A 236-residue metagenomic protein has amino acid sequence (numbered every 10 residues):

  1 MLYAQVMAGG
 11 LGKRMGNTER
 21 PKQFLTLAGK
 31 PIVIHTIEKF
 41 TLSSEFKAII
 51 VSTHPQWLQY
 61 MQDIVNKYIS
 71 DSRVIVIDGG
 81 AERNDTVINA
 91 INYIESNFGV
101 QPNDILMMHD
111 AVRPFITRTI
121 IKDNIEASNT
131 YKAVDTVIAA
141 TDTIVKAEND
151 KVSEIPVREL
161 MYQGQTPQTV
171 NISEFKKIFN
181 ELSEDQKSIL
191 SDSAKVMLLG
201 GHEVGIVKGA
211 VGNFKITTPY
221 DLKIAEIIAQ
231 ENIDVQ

Functional and structural regions predicted by a protein language model:
M1-Q59: N-terminal glycine-rich phosphate-binding loop and ensuing alpha1 helix
A4-V6, V51, M108, A133-T136: Structural beta-sheet core signal
V6, V33, A90, D110 (+3 more regions): Residue-level signal for inorganic ion chemistry
T26, F115, T169, K215-I216: Short aromatic/basic micro-patch
I34-P102, L182-D185: Conserved N-terminal catalytic core of the sugar/cofactor nucleotidyltransferase
I75, P102, F115-V207, Q236: Conserved core of the sugar-phosphate nucleotidyltransferase
V100-V112: Short beta-strand-to-loop acidic/aromatic patch adjacent to the donor-nucleotide binding site
N213-Q236: Hydrophobic helical membrane-anchoring modules
